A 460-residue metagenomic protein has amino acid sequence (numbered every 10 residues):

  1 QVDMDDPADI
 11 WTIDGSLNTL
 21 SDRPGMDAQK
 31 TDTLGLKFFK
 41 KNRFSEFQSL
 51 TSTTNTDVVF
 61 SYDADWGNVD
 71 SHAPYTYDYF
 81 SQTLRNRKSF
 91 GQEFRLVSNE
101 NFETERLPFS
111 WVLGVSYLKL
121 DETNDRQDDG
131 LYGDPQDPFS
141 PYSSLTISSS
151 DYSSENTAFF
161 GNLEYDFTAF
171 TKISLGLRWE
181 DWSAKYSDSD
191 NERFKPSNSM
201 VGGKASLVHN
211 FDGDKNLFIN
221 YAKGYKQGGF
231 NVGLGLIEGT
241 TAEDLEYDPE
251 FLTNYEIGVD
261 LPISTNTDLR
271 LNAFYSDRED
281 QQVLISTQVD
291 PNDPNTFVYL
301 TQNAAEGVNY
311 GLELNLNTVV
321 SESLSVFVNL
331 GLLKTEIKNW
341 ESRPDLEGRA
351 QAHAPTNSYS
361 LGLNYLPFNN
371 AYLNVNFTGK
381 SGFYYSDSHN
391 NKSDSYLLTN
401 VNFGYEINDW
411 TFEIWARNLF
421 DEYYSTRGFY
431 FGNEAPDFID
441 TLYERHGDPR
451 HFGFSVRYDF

Functional and structural regions predicted by a protein language model:
Q1-W111, V115-K119, D268-R270: Outer-membrane beta-barrel domain signature, strongest for Gram-negative TonB-dependent receptors and also present
V2-T12, K119-T123, S183, H209-E256 (+4 more regions): Surface-exposed extracellular loop regions of Gram-negative outer-membrane beta-barrel proteins, predominantly
L36, F47-S49, F109-L113, I173-L175 (+9 more regions): Transmembrane beta-strands of outer-membrane beta-barrel proteins
K37-K41, E46-A64, N210-A222, K226 (+3 more regions): Membrane-embedded beta-barrel scaffold of Gram-negative outer-membrane proteins
L96-N99, P108-S110, S116-L118, S150-R278 (+3 more regions): Structural signature of Gram-negative outer-membrane beta-barrels, strongest in the C-terminal barrel of TonB-dependent
V97-E103, W111-G114, D166-I173, Y275-D277 (+2 more regions): Gram-negative outer-membrane beta-barrel transporters
T240, I337, H353-E406, R417-D421 (+1 more regions): C-terminal beta-barrel architecture of Gram-negative outer-membrane proteins
D277-E279, V326, G379-Y384, Y405-F460: C-terminal beta-signal and adjacent terminal beta-strands/loops of Gram-negative outer-membrane beta-barrel proteins
